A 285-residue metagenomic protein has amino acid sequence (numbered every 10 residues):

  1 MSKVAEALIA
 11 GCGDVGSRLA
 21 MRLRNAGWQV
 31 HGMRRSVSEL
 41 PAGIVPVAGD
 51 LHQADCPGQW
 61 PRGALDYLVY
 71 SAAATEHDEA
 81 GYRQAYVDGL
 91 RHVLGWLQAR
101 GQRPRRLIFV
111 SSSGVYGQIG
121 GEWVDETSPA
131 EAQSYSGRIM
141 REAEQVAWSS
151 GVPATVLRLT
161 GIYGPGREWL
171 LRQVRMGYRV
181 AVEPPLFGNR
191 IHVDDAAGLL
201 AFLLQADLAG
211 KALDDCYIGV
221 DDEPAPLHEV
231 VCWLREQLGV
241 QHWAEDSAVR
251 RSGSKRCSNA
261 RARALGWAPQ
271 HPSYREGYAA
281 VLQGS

Functional and structural regions predicted by a protein language model:
G16-S17: N-terminal Rossmann-fold NAD(P) dinucleotide-binding loop
I44, A48-H92: NAD(P)H-binding glycine-rich loop region in Rossmannoid oxidoreductase-like domains and their noncatalytic homologs
H92-Q133: Conserved Rossmann-fold NAD(P)-dependent oxidoreductase catalytic core, especially the SDR/UDP-sugar
G120-V156: Catalytic helix-loop patch of NAD(P)-dependent Rossmann-fold dehydrogenases
R141, S150, Y163-G177, F202-Y217: Glycine/proline-rich active-site loop of Rossmann-fold NAD(P)-dependent oxidoreductases
I162, E168-R172, V182-L204: Substrate-positioning beta->alpha
L199, A206-G253: Mid/C-terminal beta-alpha module of Rossmann-like enzyme folds, strongest in SDR-family dehydrogenases/epimerases
R250-S285: C-terminal amphipathic/interface module of NAD(P)-dependent oxidoreductases and related NAD-binding regulators
